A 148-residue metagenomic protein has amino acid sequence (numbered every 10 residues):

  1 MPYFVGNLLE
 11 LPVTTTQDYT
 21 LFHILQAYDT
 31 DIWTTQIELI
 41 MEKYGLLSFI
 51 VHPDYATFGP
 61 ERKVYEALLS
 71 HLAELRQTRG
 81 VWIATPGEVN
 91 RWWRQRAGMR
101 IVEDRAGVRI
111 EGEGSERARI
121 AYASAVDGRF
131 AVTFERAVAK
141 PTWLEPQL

Functional and structural regions predicted by a protein language model:
M1-S48: Active-site-adjacent pocket scaffolds in enzyme catalytic domains
T30-R119, G128-F134: C-terminal domain-boundary segment and adjacent tail
Y122-S124: Peptidyl-prolyl cis-trans isomerase
F130-L148: C-terminal beta-strand-rich structural cap/linker in extracellular carbohydrate-active enzymes
